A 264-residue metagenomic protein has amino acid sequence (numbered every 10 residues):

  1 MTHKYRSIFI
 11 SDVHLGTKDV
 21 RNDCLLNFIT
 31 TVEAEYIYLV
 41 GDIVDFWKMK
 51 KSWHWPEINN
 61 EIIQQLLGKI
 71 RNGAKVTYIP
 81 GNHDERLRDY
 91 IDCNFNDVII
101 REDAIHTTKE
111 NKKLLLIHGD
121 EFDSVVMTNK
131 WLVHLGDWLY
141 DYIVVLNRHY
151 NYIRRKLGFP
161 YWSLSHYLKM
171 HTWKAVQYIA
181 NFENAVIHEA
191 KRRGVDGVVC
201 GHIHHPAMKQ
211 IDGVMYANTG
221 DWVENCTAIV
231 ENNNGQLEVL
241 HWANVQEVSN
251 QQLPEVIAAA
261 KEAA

Functional and structural regions predicted by a protein language model:
M1-I8, H106-L115, Q210-Y216: Beta-strand-turn-beta hairpins that frame and shape the catalytic cleft of phosphate-ester-processing enzymes
H3-R6, T17-K109: Core catalytic region of metal-dependent phosphoesterases/phosphodiesterases, especially metallo-beta-lactamase-like
R6-H14, K48-S52, Y167-K174: Short, basic, glycine/proline-bearing loop/turn elements
S7-F9, I37-L39, L115, V199: Residue-level marker for buried hydrophobic side chains located in beta-strands that build the well-ordered beta-sheet
D12, D42, G81, H118 (+2 more regions): Active-site glycine-centered loops adjacent to acidic/histidine catalytic or metal-binding residues that shape
N96-E102, D120, V125-H134, V176 (+1 more regions): Conserved beta-sheet core of the metallophosphoesterase superfamily
I117-F182: Active-site-proximal loop/helix segment associated with metal-binding centers of metalloenzymes
H241-W242, Q246-A264: C-terminal regulatory/interaction regions
